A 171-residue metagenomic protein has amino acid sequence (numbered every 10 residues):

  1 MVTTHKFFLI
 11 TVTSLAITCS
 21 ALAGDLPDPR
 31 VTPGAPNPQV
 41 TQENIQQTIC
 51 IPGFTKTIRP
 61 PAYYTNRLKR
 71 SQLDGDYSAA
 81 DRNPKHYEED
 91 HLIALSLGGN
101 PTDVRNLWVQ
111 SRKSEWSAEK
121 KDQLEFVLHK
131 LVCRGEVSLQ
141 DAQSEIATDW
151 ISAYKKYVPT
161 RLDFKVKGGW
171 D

Functional and structural regions predicted by a protein language model:
V2-Y87, S96-D171: Nuclease and nuclease-like effector domains acting on nucleic acids or nucleotide cofactors
